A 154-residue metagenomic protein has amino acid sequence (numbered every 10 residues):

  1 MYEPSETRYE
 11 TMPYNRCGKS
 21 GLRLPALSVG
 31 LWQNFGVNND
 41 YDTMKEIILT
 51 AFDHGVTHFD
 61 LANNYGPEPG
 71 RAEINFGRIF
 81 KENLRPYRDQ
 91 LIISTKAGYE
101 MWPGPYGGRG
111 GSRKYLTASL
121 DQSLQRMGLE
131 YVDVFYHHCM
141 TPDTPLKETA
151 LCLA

Functional and structural regions predicted by a protein language model:
M1-L91: N-terminal binding-site loop/beta-alpha segment at the start of enzyme catalytic domains that lines or forms
V29, L61, T95, V134-H137: Conserved beta-strand positions
T57, L61, T95, T144 (+1 more regions): Ser/Thr-centric signal marking residues that sit in or immediately flank functional binding/regulatory motifs
R88-M101: A short, structured active-site edge motif that brings together acidic residues
E100-A154: Glycine/proline-rich, positively charged, aromatic-decorated active-site loop/lid region on the catalytic face
